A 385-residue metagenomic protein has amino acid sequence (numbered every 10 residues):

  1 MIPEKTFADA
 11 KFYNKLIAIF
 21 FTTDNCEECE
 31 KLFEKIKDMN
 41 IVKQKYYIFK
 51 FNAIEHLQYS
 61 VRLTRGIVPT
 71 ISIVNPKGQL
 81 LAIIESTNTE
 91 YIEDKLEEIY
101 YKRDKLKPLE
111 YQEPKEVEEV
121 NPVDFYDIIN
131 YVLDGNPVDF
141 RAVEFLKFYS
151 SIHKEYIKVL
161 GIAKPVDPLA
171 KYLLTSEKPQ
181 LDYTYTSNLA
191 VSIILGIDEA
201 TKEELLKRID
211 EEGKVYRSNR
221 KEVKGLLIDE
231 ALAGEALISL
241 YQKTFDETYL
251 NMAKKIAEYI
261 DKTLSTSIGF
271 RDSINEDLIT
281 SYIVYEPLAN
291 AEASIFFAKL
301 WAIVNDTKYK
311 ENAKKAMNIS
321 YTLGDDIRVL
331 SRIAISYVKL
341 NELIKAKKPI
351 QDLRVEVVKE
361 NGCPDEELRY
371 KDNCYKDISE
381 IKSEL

Functional and structural regions predicted by a protein language model:
M1-N14: N-terminal leader/targeting and pre-domain segments
T6, F20-T23, E27-N40, H56-S60 (+3 more regions): Glycan-recognition and catalytic cores of secretory/periplasmic carbohydrate-active enzymes
D9, N52-E55: Conserved acidic residues
Y13-L16, F33-F51: Conserved helix-turn-beta segment immediately C-terminal to the redox Cys motif in thioredoxin-like folds
